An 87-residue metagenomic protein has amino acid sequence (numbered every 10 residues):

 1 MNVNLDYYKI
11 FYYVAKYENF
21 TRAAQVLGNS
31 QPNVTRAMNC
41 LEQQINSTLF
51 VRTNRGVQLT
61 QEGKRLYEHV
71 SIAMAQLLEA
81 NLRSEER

Functional and structural regions predicted by a protein language model:
Y7-V14, L66: Short alpha-helical "packing" element that flanks the helix-turn-helix/winged-helix DNA-binding module
V14-G28: Short helix-boundary/capping micro-motifs
N19-F20, M38, R52: Helix-turn-helix DNA-binding elements, focusing on the entry/boundary residues of the two helices that contact DNA
Q25-V26, Q43, K64: Alpha-helical residues within the helix-turn-helix
E42-L59: A short LG(V/I)-centered, amphipathic sequence patch enriched for acidic residue(s) preceding the LG motif
E86-R87: Conserved small/polar residues in nucleotide/adenosyl-binding loops
